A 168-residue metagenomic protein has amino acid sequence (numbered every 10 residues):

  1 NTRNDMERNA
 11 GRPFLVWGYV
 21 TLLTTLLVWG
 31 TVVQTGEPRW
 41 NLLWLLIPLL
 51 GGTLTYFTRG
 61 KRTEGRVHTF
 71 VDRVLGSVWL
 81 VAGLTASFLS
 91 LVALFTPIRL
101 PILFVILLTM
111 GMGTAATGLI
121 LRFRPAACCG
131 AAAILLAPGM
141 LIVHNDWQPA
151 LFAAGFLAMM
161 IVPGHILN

Functional and structural regions predicted by a protein language model:
N1-T2, R12-W17, T21, L27-V32 (+1 more regions): C-terminal membrane-adjacent module
N4-V92: Selected alpha-helical membrane-embedding segments in polytopic membrane proteins
G18-L22, L26, L49, L84-S87 (+3 more regions): Hydrophobic alpha-helical transmembrane segments of multipass integral membrane proteins
L27-V33, S90-T96, T114-L121, A137-N145: Hydrophobic alpha-helical transmembrane segments
R39-L50, A93-L108, A153: Structural signature of hydrophobic alpha-helical transmembrane segments
T53-V71, M112-L119, I161-N168: C-terminal ends of transmembrane helices
F70-G130: Membrane-proximal helix-loop-helix units in multi-pass membrane proteins
A116-N168: Terminal transmembrane helical module of multi-pass membrane proteins
